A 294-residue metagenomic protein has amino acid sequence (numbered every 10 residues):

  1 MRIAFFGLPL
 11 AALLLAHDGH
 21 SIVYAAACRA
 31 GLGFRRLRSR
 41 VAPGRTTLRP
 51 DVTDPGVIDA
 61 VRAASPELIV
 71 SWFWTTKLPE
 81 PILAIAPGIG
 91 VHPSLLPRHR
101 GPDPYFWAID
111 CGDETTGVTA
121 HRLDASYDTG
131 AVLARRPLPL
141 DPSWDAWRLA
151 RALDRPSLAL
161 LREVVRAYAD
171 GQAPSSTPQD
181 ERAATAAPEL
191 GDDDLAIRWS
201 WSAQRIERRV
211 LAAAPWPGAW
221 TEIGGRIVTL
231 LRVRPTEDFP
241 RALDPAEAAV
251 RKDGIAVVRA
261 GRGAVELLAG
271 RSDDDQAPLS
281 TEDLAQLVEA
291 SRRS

Functional and structural regions predicted by a protein language model:
M1-P217, T221, R226, P235 (+3 more regions): One-carbon transfer enzymes
D238-P245: Short, solvent-exposed secondary-structure boundary/capping segments
